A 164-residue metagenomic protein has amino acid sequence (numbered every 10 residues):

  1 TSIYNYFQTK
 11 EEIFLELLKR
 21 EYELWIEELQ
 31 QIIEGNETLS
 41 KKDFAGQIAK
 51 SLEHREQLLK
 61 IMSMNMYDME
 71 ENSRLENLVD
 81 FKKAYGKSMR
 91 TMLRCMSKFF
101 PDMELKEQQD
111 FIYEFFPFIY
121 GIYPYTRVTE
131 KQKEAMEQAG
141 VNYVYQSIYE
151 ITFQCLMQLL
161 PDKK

Functional and structural regions predicted by a protein language model:
T1-E12, E16: Helix-turn-helix
E12-G35, K87, T91: Alpha-helical structural segments
E16, Q30-L58, F111-F115: Hydrophobic alpha-helical connector segments
Q30, E34, K60, Y120-R127: Charged/polar positions within long, soluble alpha-helices
L52-E76, E130-A135: Amphipathic alpha-helical segments used for helix-helix packing
M66-S97: A contiguous binding-surface segment within folded domains or other stable secondary-structure elements
R90-D102, F118-K164: C-terminal peripheral helix-coil segments that are non-catalytic and often amphipathic
F100, E104-I112: Membrane-interface starts of transmembrane alpha-helices
